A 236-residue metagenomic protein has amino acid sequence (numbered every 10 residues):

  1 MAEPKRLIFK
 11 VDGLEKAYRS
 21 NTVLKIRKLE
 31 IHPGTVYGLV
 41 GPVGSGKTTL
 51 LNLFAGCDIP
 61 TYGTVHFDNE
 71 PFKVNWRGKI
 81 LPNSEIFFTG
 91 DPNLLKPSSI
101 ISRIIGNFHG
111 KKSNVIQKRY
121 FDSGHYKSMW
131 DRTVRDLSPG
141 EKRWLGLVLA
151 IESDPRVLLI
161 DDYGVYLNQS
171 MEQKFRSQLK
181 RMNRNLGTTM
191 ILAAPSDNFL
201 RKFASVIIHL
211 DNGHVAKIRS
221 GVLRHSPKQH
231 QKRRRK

Functional and structural regions predicted by a protein language model:
A2-R27, W76: A short, flexible loop at the N-terminus of ABC-type nucleotide-binding domains that lies
V40-P42: The feature captures the beta-strand-to-loop junction immediately N-terminal to the Walker
A55: Helix-to-loop junction immediately C-terminal to a conserved catalytic motif
G63-V74, I80-P82: Conserved ABC transporter NBD signature motif
D91-P92, K96-K112, I116: Q-loop/switch helix immediately C-terminal to the Walker
T133-L137: Conserved ABC ATPase signature
L147: Hydrophobic anchor residue at the start of the ABC signature
